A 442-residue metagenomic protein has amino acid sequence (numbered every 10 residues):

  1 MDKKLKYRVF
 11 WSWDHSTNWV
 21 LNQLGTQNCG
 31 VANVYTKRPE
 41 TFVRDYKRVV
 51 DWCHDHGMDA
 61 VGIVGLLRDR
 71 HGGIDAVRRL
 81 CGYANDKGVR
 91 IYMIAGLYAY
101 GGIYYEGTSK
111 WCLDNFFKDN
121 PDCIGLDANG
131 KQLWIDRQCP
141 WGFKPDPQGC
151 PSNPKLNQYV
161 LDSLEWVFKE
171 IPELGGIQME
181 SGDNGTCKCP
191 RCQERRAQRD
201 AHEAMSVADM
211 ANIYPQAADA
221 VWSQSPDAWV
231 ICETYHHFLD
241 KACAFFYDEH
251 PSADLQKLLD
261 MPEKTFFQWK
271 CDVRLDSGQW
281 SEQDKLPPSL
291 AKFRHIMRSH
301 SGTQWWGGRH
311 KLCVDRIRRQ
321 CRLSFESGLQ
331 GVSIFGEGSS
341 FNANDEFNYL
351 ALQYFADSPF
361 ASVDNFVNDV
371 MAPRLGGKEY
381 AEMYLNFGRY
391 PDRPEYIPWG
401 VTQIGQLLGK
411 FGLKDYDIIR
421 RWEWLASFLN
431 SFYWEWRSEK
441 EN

Functional and structural regions predicted by a protein language model:
M1-A95, N115-F117, D122-N129, Q158-K169 (+5 more regions): Mature N-terminal, pre-catalytic/accessory segment of carbohydrate-active enzymes
M1-L5, H15, W19, A32 (+3 more regions): Substrate-binding groove of N-acetylhexosamine-processing glycoside hydrolases
G25-Q27, G73-N85, A99-F143, K188-Q198 (+2 more regions): Aromatic- and acidic-residue-enriched segments that line the glycan-binding/catalytic groove of carbohydrate-active
D59-A60, G175, Q330: Short acidic/polar active-site loop segments enriched in Thr and Asp
M93, L97-W166, K292-S299, T303 (+1 more regions): Active-site-adjacent "subsite" loops/lids of carbohydrate-active enzymes
P145-D146, V160-R199: Active-site groove signature of glycoside hydrolases
